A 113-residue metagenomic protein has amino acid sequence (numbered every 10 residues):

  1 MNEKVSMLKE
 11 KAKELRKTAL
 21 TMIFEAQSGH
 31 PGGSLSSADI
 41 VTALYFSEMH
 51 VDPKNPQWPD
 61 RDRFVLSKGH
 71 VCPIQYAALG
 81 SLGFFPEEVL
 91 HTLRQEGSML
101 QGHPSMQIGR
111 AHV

Functional and structural regions predicted by a protein language model:
M1-L15: N-terminal hydrophobic or amphipathic helices/low-complexity stretches enriched in small/hydrophobic/Pro/Gly
K4, E25-A26, D60: Residue-level detector of alpha-helix boundaries and kinks
A12-S28: N-terminal capping segment at the start of a domain
A19-M22, S34-R110: Cofactor-binding active-site loop characterized by glycine-rich and histidine/acidic residues
P31: Histidine-centered catalytic micro-motifs
